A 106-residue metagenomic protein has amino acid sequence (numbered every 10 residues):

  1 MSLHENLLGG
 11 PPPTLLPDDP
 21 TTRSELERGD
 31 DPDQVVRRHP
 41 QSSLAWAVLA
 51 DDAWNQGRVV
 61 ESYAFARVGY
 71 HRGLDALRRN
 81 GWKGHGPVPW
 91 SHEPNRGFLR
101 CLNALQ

Functional and structural regions predicted by a protein language model:
M1-P87: N-terminal alpha-helical interaction modules that lie
Q41, W90-R100: Structural signature of alpha-solenoid helical repeat junctions
A53-W54, L102-L105: Residue at a conserved register position within TPR or TPR-like alpha-solenoid repeats
G84-W90, N103-A104: Short, local alpha-helical segments
